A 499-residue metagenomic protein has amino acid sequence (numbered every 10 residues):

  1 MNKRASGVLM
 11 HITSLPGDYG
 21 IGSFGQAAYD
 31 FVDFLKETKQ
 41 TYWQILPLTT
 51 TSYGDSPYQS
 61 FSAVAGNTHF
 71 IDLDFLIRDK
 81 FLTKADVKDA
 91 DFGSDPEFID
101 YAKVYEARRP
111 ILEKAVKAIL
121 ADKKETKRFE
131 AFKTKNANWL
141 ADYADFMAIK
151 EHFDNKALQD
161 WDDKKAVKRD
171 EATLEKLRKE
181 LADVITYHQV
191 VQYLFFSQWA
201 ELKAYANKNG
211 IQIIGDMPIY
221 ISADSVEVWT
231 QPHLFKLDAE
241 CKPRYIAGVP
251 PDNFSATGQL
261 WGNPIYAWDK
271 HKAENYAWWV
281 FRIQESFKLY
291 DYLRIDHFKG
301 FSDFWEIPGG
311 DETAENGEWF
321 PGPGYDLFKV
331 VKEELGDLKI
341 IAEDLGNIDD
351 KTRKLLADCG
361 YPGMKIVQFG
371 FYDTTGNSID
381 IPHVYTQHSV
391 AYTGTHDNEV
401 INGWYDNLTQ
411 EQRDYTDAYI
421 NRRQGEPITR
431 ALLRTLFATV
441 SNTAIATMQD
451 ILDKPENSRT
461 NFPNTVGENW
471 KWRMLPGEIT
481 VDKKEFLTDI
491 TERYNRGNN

Functional and structural regions predicted by a protein language model:
M1-D30, T38-K39: Mature N-terminal, pre-catalytic/accessory segment of carbohydrate-active enzymes
H11, G17, D55-Q192, F196 (+3 more regions): Alpha-amylase-like alpha-glycosidases and glucanotransferases acting on alpha-linked glucans and related
Q26-D33, S197-Y205, W279-F281, I428-L432: Short alpha-helical segments and helix-capping/turn motifs at coil-helix boundaries
Q26-T51, L289-Y290: Catalytic domains of carbohydrate-active enzymes, especially glycoside hydrolases
K36, W199-N207, K332, L356-A357: Surface-exposed amphipathic alpha-helices with a cationic face
E37, A148, K165-K168, T173 (+4 more regions): Domain-scale activation on soluble regions of proteins
H188-I221: Conserved, well-ordered alpha-helix/loop/beta-strand core segments that scaffold catalytic motifs
